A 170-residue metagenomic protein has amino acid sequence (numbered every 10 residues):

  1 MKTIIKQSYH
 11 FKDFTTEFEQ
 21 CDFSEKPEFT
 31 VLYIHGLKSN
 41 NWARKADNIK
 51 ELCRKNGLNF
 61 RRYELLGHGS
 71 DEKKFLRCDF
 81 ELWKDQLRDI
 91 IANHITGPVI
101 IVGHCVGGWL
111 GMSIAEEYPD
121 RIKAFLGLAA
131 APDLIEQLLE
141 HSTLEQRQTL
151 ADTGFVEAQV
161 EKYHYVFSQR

Functional and structural regions predicted by a protein language model:
M1-E25: N-terminal cap/lid segment of alpha/beta-hydrolase-fold proteins
E28-G36: Short beta-strand element of the alpha/beta-hydrolase
K38-K50: The serine-hydrolase catalytic nucleophile loop
K50-E72: Conserved alpha/beta-hydrolase
H68-H94: Catalytic nucleophile-loop/oxyanion-hole region of alpha/beta-hydrolase and closely related hydrolase-like folds
I101-G103, L128: Short beta-strand immediately N-terminal to the catalytic nucleophile in serine-hydrolase-like folds
G103-G107, G111: Gly/Ala-rich beta-loop-alpha elbow adjacent to hydrolase catalytic centers
R121-R170: The alpha/beta-hydrolase serine catalytic core
